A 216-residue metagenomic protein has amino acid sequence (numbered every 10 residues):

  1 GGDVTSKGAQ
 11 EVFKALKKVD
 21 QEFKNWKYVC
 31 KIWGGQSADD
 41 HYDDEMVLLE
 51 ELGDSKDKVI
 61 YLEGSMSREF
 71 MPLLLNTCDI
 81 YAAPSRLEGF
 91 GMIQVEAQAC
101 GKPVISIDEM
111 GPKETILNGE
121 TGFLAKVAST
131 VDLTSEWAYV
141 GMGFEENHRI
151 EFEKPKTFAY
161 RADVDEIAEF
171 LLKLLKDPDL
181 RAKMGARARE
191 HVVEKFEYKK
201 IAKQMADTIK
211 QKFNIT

Functional and structural regions predicted by a protein language model:
V4-K18: A conserved mid-protein helix/loop that constitutes part of the nucleotide-sugar donor-binding site
I32, Y42-E69: Nucleotide-activated donor-binding/catalytic signature segment of Leloir-type glycosyltransferases, i.e., the conserved
P72-C78: Short alpha-helical donor nucleotide-sugar binding micro-motif in glycosyltransferases
Y81-A82: A short hydrophobic beta-strand element within the catalytic core of glycosyltransferases that build diverse glycans
R86: Aromatic "clamp/platform" in nucleotide-sugar-dependent glycosyltransferases that forms part of the donor/acceptor
P103-S106, I116, F123-L124: Short hydrophobic beta-strand element within catalytic cores of glycosyltransferases and related nucleotide-activated
F152-P155, E166, L172-K173, L180-E194: A short, well-ordered alpha-helix in the C-terminal region of glycosyltransferases
E169-K176, Y198-T216: C-terminal alpha-helical cap of glycosyltransferases
